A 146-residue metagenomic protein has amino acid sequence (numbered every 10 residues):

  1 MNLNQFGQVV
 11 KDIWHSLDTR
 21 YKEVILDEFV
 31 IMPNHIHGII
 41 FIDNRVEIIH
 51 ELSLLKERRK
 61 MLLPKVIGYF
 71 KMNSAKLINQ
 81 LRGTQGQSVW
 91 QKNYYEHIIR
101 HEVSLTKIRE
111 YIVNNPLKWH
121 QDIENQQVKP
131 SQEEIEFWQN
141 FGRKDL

Functional and structural regions predicted by a protein language model:
M1-L146: Short catalytic/metal-binding and nucleic-acid-binding patches
